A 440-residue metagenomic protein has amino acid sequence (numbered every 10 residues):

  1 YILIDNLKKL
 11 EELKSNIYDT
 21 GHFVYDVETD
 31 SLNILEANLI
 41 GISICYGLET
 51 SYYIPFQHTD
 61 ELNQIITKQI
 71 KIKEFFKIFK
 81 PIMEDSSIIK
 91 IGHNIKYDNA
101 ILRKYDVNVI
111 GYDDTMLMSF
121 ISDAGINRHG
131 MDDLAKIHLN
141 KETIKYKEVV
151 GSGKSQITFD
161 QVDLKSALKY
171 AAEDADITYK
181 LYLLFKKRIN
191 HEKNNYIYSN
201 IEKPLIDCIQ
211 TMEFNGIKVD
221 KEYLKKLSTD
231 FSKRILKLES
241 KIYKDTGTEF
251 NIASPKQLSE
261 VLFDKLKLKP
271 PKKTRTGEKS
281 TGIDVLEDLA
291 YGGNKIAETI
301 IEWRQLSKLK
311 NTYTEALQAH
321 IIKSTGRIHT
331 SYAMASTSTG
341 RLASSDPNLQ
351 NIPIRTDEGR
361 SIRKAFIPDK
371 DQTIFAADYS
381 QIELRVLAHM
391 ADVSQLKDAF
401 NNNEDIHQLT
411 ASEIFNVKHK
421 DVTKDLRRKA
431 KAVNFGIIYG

Functional and structural regions predicted by a protein language model:
Y1-I65, I110, I126, L134 (+9 more regions): Conserved "right-hand" nucleotidyltransferase catalytic core of DNA-directed polymerases
V24, S87-I95, A376: Acidic beta-strand-to-loop metal/phosphate-binding motif
Q69-S87: Short, basic/hydrophobic alpha-helical segments
D85-S86, K96-N108, K136-E142: Flexible, charged interface-and-hinge segments in very large macromolecular machines that mediate substrate binding
N108-A124, M131, N403-H407: Conserved beta-strand -> loop -> alpha-helix junction used to position metal-binding or nucleic-acid-contacting
D123-A124, I252, D398-N401: Conserved, non-catalytic sequence blocks in retroelement Pol enzymes and Pol-derived host proteins
L268-K272, A391-N402: Cytochrome P450 catalytic domain signature, combining two hallmark sequence patches
N402-K429: Generic long, charged, amphipathic alpha-helical segments
